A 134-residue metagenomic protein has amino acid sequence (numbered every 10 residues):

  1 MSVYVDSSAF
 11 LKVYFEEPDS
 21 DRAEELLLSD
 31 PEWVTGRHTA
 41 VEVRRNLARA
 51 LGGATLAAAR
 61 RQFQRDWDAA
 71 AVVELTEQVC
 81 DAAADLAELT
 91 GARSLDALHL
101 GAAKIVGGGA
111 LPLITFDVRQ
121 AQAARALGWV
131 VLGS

Functional and structural regions predicted by a protein language model:
M1, D30-W33, A69-A71, G107-P112: Short active-site oxyanion
M1-T35, A50-A58, L127-W129: Short, well-structured N-terminal submotif of metal-dependent ribonuclease cores
F10, T39, V79, H99 (+1 more regions): Alpha-helix capping/helix-boundary segments
K12, R45-R49, K104: Short glycine/serine- and small hydrophobic-enriched flexible loop segments
E42-A71, A83-A84: Active-site-proximal, substrate-binding regions of enzyme catalytic domains and RNA-binding/basic surfaces
D68-T90, A97-G101: Acidic catalytic patch
R93-P112, V118-A123: Acidic, metal-associated active-site segment
V130-S134: Short hydrophobic/aromatic-enriched beta-strand-loop microsegments
